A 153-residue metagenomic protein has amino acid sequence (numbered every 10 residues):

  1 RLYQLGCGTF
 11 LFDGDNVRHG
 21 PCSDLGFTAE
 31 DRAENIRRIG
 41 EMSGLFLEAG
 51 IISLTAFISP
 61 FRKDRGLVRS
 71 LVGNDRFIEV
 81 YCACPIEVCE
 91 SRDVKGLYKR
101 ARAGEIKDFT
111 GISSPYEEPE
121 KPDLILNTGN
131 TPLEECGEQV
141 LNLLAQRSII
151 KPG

Functional and structural regions predicted by a protein language model:
R1-L2, F46: Hydrophobic alpha-helical packing residues
Y3-G20: Short beta-strand-centered segment that lines the nucleotide-binding/catalytic pocket of NTP-utilizing
C7, I51, I149: Short phosphate-binding/catalytic loops that engage adenosine nucleotides
L11, F77-E79, D123-I125: Conserved beta-strand scaffold positions in the cores of enzyme catalytic domains, especially in NTP/NDP-utilizing
G20-D31, S43-A101, D108: ATP-dependent NMP and nucleoside kinases share a basic, alpha-helical "lid"
A29-R37, E134: Non-membrane alpha-helical structural segments and their capping/turn regions in soluble enzymes
E34-L45, S113: Conserved alpha-helical scaffold flanking the Walker A/P-loop in AAA+ ATPase domains
A83-I86, S91-Q139, Q146-G153: Small-molecule kinase domains that catalyze NTP-dependent phosphoryl transfer to phosphate-bearing small molecules
